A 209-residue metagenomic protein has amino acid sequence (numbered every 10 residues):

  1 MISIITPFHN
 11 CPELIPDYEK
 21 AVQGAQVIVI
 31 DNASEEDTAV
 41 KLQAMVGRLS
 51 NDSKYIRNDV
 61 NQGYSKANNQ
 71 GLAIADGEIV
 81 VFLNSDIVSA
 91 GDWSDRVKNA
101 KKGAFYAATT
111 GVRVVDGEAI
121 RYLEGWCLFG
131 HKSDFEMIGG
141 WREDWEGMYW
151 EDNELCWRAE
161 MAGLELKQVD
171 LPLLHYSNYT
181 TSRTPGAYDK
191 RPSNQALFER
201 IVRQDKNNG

Functional and structural regions predicted by a protein language model:
N10-G24: Short, well-formed alpha-helical segments that are part of the catalytic scaffolds of diverse glycosyltransferases
A21, D31-L42, I87-V88: A conserved acidic beta->alpha catalytic loop
A25-E36, K54-N58: Short beta-strand/loop segment that forms part of the nucleotide-sugar
N58-A75: Glycine-rich, basic loop-to-helix element that forms the pyrophosphate-binding segment of sugar-nucleotide handling
V80: Short aromatic/hydrophobic "clamp" motif used to bind/position activated sugar donors
S94-Y106: Conserved donor-nucleotide/metal-binding helix-loop-beta segment in metal-dependent transferases, i.e., the alpha-helix
Y106-A119: Short beta-strand-to-loop element that shapes/binds the nucleotide-sugar donor at the catalytic cleft/hinge
G147-G209: C-terminal catalytic/acceptor-binding lobe
